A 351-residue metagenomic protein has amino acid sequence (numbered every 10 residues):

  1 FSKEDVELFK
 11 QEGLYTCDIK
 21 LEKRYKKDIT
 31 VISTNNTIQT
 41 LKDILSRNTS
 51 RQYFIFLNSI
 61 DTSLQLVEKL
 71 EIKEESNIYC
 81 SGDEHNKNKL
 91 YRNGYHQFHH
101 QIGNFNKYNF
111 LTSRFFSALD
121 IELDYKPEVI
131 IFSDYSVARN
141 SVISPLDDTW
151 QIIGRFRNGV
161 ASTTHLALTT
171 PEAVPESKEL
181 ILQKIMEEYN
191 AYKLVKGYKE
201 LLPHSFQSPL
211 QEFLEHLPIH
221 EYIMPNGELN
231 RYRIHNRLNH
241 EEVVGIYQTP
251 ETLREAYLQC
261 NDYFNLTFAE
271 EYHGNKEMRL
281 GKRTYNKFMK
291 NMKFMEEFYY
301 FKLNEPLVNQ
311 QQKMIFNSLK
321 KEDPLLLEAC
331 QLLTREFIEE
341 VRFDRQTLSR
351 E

Functional and structural regions predicted by a protein language model:
F1-E4, L57-I60, F110-F115, S133-D134 (+1 more regions): A short beta-strand-to-loop transition that corresponds to the Sensor-1 phosphate-sensing loop of AAA+ P-loop ATPases
S2-S46: Interdomain hinge/linker at the junction between the two RecA-like core domains of SF2 helicases
L41-E71: Conserved strand-helix element at the start of the C-terminal RecA-like helicase core
N58-D61, N77-H96, T112-F115: Conserved helicase motor
G103-L119: Conserved two-lobed SF2 helicase motor
D120-D134: A short beta-strand element within the Helicase C-terminal
S136-T163: Conserved SF2 helicase motif VI
L182-E351: The feature captures the C-terminal accessory region of ATP-dependent helicases and related nucleic-acid translocases
